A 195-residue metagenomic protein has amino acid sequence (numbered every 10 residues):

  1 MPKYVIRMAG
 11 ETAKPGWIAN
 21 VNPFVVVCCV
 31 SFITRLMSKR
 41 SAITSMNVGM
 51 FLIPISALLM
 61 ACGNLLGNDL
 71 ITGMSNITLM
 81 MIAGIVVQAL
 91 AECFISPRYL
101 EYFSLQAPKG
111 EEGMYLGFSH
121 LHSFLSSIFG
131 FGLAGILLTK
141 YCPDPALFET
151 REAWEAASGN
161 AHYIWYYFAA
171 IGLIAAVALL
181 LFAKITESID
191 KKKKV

Functional and structural regions predicted by a protein language model:
K3-V27, V48, L79-I82, G159-Y166: Loop-to-transmembrane helix entry
V5, C93-P108: Intracellular juxtamembrane helix-capping segments at the cytosolic ends of symmetry-related transmembrane helices
T12-A13, T78-L79, S104-H122: Loop-to-transmembrane helix entry/capping segments in MFS-fold secondary transporters and related SLC/MFSD carriers
C28-V48: Helix-to-loop junctions at the C-terminal end of transmembrane segments in multipass secondary transporters
F51-G73: C-terminal ends and interior cores of transmembrane alpha-helices in multi-pass membrane transporters/permeases
C62-N64, S158-V195: Multi-pass alpha-helical transporter architecture, strongest for 12-TM Major Facilitator/SLC carriers used
L70-I95: Hydrophobic core of transmembrane alpha-helices in multi-pass small-molecule transporters, especially MFS/SLC-type
I136-L173: A membrane-interface helix-boundary motif in multi-pass transporters
